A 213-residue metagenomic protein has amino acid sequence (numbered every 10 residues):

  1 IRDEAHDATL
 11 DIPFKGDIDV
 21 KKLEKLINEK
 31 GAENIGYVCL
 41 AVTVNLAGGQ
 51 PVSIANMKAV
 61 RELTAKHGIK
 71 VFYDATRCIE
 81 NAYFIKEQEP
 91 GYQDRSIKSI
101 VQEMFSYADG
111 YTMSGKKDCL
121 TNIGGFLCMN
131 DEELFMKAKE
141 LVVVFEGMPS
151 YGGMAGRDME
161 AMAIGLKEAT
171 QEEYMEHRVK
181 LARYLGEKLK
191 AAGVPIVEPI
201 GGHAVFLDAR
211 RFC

Functional and structural regions predicted by a protein language model:
I1-I196, L207, C213: Conserved PLP-enzyme active-site core in the AAT-like
I200: Cationic-aromatic interfacial patches
A204: Short glycine-rich, basic-tinged beta-strand/loop micro-motifs
